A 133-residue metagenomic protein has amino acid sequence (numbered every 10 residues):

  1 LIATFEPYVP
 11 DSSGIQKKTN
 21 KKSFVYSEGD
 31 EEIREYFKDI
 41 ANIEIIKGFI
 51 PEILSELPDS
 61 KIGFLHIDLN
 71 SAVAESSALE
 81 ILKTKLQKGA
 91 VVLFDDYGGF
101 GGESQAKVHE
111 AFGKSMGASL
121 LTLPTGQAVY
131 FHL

Functional and structural regions predicted by a protein language model:
L1-L133: S-adenosylmethionine/decaboxylated-SAM
